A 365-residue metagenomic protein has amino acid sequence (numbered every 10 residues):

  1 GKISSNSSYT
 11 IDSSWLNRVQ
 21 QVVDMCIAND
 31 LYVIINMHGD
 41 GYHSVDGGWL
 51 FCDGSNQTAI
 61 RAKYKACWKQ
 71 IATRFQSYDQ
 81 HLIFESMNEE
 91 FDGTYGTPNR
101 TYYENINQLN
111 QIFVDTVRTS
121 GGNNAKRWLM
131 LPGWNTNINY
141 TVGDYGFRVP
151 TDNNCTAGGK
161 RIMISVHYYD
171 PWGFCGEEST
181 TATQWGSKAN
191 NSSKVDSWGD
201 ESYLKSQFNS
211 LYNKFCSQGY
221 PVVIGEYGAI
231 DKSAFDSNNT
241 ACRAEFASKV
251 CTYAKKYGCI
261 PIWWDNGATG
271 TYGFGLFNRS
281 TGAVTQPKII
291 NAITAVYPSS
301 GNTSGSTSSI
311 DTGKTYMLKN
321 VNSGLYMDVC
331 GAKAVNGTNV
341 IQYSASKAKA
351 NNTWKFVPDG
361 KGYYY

Functional and structural regions predicted by a protein language model:
G1-W128, P132-G143, G270, V284: Active-site mouth of glycoside hydrolases
N6, N56, N139, N153-N154 (+5 more regions): N-linked glycosylation sites
Y32, P221, I260: Residue-level detector of anion-binding/catalytic polar loops
M37-G39, N88, N135, E226 (+4 more regions): A mature extracytoplasmic/lumenal domain signature
A66-K69, T73-H81, E90-Y257: Extracellular glycoside hydrolase catalytic/binding regions
A234-S309: Aromatic-rich peripheral "rim/lid" segments of glycoside hydrolase catalytic domains that contact and position glycan
G305-Y365: Lectin-like carbohydrate-binding module/patch detector with strong preference for beta-trefoil
